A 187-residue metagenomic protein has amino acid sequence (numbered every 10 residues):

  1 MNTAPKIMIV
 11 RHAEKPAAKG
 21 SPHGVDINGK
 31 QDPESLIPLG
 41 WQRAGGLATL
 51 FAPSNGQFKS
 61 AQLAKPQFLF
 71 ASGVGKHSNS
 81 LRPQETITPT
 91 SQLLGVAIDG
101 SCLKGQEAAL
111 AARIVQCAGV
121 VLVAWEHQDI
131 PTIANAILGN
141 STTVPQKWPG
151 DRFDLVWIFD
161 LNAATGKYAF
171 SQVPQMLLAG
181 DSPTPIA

Functional and structural regions predicted by a protein language model:
M1-A118, D129-A187: Active-site-proximal alpha-helix that buttresses catalytic centers in soluble enzyme cores
V121-A124: Periplasmic-binding protein-like
